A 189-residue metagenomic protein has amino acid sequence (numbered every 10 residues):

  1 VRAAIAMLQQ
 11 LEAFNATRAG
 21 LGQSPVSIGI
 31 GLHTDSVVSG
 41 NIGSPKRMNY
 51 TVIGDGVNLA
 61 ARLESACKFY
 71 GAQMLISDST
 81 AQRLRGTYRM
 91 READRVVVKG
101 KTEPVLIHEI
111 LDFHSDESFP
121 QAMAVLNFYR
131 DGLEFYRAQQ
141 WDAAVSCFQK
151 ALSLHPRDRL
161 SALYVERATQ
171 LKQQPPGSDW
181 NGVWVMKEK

Functional and structural regions predicted by a protein language model:
V1-Q9: Amphipathic alpha-helical segments that line or abut small-molecule/effector binding pockets and mediate allosteric
A3, L59-A60, T80: Structural preference for long, well-ordered alpha-helical segments in enzyme cores
A13-V57, C67, L84-R85, K101-I107: Catalytic core of nucleotidyl cyclases, primarily class III adenylyl/guanylyl cyclases
V37-S39, A66-W141, Q149-K150, H155-L160 (+1 more regions): Cytosolic regulatory/linker segments at or just downstream of nucleotide-handling modules in signal-transduction
R47-G54, N58, E117-A122, F135: Short, contiguous acidic/charged loop-to-helix segments that flank catalytic cores in large enzymes
G177-K189: Intrinsically disordered, low-complexity, charge-biased linker/tail regions
